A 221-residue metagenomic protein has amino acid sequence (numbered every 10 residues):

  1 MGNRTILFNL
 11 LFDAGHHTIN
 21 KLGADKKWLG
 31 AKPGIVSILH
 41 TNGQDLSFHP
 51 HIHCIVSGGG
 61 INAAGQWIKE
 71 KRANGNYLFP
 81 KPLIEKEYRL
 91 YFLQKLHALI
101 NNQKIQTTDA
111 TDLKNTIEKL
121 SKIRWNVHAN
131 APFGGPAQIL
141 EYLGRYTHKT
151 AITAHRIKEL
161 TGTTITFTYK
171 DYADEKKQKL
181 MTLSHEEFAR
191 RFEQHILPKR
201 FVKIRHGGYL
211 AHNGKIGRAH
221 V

Functional and structural regions predicted by a protein language model:
M1-R218: Beta->alpha loop/short-helix hinge microenvironment recognizer with preference for catalytic Tyr/His contexts
